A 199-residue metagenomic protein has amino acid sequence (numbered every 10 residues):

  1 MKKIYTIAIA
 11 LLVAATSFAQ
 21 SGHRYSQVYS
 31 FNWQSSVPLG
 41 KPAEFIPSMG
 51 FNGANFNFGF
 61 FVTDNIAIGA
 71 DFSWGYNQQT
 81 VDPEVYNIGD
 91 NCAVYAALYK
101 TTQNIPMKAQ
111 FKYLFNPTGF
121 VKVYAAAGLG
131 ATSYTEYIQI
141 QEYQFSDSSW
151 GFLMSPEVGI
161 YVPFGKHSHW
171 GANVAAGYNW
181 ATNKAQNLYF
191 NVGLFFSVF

Functional and structural regions predicted by a protein language model:
M1-S26: Cleavable N-terminal export/targeting peptides
Q20-I68, N187-Y189, F195-F199: Short glycine/proline- and aromatic-enriched beta-strand/turn motifs that initiate or cap beta-hairpins
Y25-Q27, S48-A54, T101-M107, V121 (+3 more regions): Residues that define the transmembrane beta-barrel architecture of outer-membrane proteins
Y29, V37, N57-I140, V162-S168 (+1 more regions): Gram-negative (and chloroplast) outer-membrane scaffold detector with strong preference for beta-barrel transmembrane
Y29-S48, L129-T132, W170-T182: Transmembrane beta-strand segments that form the barrel wall of outer-membrane beta-barrel proteins
G40-E44, C92-Y99, I140-D147, G177-A181: Extracellular loop and loop/strand-boundary signature of outer-membrane beta-barrel proteins
K41-M49, T80-N87, T135-Q144, K184-F190: Outer-membrane beta-barrel translocator domains and adjoining extracellular loop/strand segments of Gram-negative
D71, G75-P83, M154, G159-F199: Predominantly the C-terminal beta-signal and adjacent terminal strand-loop region of outer-membrane beta-barrel
